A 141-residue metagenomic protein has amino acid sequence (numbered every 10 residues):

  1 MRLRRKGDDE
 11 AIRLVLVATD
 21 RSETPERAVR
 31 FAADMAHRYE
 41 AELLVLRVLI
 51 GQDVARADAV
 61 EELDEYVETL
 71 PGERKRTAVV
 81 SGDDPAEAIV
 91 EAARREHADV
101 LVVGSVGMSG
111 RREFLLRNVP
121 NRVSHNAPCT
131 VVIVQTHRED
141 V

Functional and structural regions predicted by a protein language model:
M1-R5, R94-V141: Gly/Ser-rich helix-loop-strand patches that form or flank binding pockets for ribonucleotide-derived cofactors
G7-D58, E62, T69-K75, E96: Small/aliphatic-rich secondary-structure junction motif
S22, I50, G82, M108 (+1 more regions): Residue-level marker for beta-strand->alpha-helix junctions and adjacent short loops that shape enzyme
A33, D64, V90, N121: Active-site phosphate/pyrophosphate- and oxyanion-stabilizing loops and adjacent acidic/basic residues in soluble
R47, V79-S81, Q135: Residue-level recognition of beta-strand->loop/alpha-helix junctions
R74-T77, V131: Generic structural signal for residues in well-ordered beta-strands
V80-A88: Charged docking surfaces used in two-component/phosphorelay signaling
